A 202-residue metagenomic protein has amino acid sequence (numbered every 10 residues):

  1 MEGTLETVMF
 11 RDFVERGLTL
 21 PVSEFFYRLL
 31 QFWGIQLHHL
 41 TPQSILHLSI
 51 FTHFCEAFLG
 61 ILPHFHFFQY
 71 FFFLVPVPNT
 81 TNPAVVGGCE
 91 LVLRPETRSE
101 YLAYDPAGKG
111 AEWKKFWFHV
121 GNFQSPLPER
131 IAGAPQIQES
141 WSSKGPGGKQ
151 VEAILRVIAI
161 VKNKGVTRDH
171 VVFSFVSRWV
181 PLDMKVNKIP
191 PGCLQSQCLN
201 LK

Functional and structural regions predicted by a protein language model:
M1-K202: Residue-register detector that marks a fixed positional context within folded domains
